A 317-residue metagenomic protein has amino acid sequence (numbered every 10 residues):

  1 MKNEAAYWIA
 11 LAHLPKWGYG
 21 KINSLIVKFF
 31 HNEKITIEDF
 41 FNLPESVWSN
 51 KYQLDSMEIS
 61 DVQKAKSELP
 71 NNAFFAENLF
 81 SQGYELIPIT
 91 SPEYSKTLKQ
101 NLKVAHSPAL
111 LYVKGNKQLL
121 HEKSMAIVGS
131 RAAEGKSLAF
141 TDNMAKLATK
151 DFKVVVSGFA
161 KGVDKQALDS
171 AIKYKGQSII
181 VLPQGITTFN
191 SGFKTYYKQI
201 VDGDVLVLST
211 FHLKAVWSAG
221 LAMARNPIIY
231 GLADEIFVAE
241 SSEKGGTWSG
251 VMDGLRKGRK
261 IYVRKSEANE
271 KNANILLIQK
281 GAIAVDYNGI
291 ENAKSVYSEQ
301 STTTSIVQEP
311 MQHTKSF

Functional and structural regions predicted by a protein language model:
M1-E4, I89-F317: Glycine-biased, small-residue-rich flexible motifs in mid-sequence functional cores and linkers
M1-L138: Short, positively charged patches
